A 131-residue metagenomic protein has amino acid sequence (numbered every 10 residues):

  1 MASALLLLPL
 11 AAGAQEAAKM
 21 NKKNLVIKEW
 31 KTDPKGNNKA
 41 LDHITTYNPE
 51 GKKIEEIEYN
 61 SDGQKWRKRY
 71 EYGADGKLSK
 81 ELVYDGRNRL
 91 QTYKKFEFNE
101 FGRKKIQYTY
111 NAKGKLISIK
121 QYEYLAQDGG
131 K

Functional and structural regions predicted by a protein language model:
L5-L6: Hydrophobic alpha-helical transmembrane segments of integral membrane proteins, especially lipid-exposed positions
Q15-K131: Buried hydrophobic residues that stabilize the cores of well-folded domains
